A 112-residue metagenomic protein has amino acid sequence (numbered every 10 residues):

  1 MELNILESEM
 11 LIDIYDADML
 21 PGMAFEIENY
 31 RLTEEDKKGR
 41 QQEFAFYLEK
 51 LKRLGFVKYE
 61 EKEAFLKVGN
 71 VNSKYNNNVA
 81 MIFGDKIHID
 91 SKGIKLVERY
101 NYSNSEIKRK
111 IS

Functional and structural regions predicted by a protein language model:
M1, I111-S112: C-terminal end-of-chain micro-motif
M1-D36, Y102: Short amphipathic alpha-helical interface segments
E2, D36-N70, G84: Short amphipathic alpha-helical interaction segments
M10-D13, Y47, L96: Charge-rich, solvent-exposed alpha-helical interaction surfaces
M19-M23, F56, E60, S105-E106: Short, solvent-exposed secondary-structure capping/transition elements
K67-I111: Short, amphipathic alpha-helical interaction segments positioned at domain boundaries
